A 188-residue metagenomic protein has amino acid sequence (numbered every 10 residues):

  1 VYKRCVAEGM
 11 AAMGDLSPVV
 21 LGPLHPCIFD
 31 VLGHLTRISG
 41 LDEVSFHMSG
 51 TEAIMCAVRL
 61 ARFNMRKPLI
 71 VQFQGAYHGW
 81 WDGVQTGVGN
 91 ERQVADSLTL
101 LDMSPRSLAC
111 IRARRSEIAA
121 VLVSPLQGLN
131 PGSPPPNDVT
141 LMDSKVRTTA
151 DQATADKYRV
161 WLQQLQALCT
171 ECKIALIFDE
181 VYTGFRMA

Functional and structural regions predicted by a protein language model:
V1-P23, L32-V44: Glycine-rich phosphate-binding segment of PLP-dependent enzymes
A12, L16, I38, L60 (+5 more regions): Change "in soluble alpha/beta enzymes" to "in soluble alpha/beta proteins
D15, H25-P26, G50-T51, Q74-H78 (+1 more regions): Acidic, glycine-rich active-site loops and adjacent beta-strand->loop/helix elements that engage anionic groups
V20, I118, L176-I177: Hydrophobic beta-strand scaffold residues
D30-R147, Q152-A153, K157: PLP-dependent aspartate aminotransferase-fold enzymes
G132, M187-A188: Short, function-defining helix-loop hinge/capping sites that tune catalysis or transport
V139-M187: Catalytic PLP-binding core of fold-type I/II PLP enzymes
